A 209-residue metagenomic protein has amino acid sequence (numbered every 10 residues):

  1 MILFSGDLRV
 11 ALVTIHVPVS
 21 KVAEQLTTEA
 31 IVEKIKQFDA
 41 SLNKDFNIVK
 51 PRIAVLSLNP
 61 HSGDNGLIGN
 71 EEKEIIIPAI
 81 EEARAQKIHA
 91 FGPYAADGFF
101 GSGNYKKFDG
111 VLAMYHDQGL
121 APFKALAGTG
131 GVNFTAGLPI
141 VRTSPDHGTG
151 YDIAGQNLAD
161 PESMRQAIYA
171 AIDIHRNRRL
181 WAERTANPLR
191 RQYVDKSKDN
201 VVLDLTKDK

Functional and structural regions predicted by a protein language model:
M1-E71, I77-K209: Anion-binding alpha/beta catalytic cores of soluble intermediary-metabolism enzymes, centered on
